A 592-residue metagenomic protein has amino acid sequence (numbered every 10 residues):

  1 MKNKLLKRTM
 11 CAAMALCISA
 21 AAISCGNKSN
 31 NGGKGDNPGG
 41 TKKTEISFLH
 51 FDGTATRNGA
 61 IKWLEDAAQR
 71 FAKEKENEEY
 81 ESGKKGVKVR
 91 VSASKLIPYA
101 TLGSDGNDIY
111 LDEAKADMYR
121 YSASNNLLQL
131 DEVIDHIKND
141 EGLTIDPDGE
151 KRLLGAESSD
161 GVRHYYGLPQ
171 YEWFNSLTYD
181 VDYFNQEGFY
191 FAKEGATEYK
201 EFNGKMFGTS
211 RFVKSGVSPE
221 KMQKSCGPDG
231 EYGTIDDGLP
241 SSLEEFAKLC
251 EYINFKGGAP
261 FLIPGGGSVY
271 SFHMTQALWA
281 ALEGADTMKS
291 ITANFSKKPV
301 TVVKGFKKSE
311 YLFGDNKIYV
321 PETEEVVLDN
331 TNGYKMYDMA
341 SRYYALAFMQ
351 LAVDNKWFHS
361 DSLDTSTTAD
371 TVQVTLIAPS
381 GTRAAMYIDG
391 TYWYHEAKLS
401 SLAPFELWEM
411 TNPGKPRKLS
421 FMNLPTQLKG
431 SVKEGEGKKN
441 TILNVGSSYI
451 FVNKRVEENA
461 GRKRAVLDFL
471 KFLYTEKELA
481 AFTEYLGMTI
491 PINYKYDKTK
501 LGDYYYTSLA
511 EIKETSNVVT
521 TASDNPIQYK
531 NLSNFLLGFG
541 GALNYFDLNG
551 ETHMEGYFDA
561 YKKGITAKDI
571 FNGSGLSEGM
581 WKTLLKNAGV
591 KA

Functional and structural regions predicted by a protein language model:
N3-C11, I18-N126, E132-G149, Y190-Y199 (+5 more regions): Conserved N-terminal structural module of periplasmic/extracytoplasmic solute-binding proteins
N77-A93, K221-M222, G227-G238, T331-M336 (+3 more regions): A local structural motif
S92-Q129, G142-G167, L177, K221-K224 (+3 more regions): Pocket-flanking alpha-helical
E113-G216, P299-E310, S420-L424, K429-G437: Hinge/lid segment of periplasmic solute-binding proteins
S158-R163, G230-T234, T382-R383, E406-Y494: Extracytoplasmic/periplasmic substrate-recognition and gating elements
C250, T287-T368, K415: Glycine-centered hinge/linker elements that transmit conformational signals in sensory and ligand-binding systems
R342-F358, V372-A403, L443-S448, G461-A465: Glycine-rich, aromatic-lined ligand/substrate-binding cores of catalytic and carbohydrate-binding domains
N444, M488, T507-V590: C-terminal capping/gating helix-and-loop segments adjacent to ligand/active sites or protein-protein/ligand interfaces
